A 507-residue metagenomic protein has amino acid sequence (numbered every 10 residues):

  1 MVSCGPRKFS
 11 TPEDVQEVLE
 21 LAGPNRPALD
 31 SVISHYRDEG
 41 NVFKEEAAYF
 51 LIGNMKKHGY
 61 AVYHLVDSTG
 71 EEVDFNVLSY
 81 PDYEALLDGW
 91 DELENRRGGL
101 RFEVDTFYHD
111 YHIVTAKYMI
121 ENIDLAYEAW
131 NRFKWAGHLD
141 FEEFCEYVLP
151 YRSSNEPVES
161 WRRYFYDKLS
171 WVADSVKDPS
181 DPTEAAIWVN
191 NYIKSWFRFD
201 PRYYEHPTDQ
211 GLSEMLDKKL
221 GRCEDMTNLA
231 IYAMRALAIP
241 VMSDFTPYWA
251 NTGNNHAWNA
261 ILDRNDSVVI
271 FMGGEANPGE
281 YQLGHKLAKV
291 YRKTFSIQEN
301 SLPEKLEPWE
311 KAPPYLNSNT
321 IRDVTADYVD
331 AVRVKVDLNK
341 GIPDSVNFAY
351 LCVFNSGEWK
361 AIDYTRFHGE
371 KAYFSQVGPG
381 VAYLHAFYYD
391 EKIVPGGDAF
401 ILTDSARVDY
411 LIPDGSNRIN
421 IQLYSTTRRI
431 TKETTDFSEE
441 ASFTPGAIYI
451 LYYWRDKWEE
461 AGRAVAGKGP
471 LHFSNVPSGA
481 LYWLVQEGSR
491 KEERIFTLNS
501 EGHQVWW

Functional and structural regions predicted by a protein language model:
M1-V2: Sec-dependent bacterial lipoprotein signal peptides
G5-A186, A236, N265, A288-W507: N-terminal accessory/pre-domain segments preceding catalytic cores
N25, I193-F197, D263: Sec/Tat-exported extracytoplasmic proteins
E159-Y164, F197-Y203: A structural motif
S175-Y192, Y203-S213, K219-P313: Hydrophobic/aromatic-rich core segments of domains that either
